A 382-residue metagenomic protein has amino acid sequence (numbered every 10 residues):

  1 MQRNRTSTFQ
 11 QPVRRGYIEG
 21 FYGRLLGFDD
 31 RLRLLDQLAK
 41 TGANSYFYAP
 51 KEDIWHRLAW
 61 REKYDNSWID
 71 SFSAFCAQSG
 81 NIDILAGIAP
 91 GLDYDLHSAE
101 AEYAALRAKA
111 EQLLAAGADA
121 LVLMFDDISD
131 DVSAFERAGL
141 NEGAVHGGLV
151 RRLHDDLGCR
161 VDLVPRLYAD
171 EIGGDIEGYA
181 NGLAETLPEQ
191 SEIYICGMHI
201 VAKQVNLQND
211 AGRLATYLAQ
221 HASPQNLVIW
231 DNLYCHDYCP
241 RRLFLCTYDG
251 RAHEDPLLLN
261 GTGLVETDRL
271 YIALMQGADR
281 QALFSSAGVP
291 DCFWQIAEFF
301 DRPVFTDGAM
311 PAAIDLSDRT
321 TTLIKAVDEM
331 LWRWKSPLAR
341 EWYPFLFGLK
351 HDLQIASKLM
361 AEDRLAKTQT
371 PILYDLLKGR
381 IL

Functional and structural regions predicted by a protein language model:
M1, R24-L25, S71-I84, A144 (+8 more regions): Generic structural signal for short, solvent-exposed loop/turn connectors between secondary structure elements
M1-K109, A115-D119, D126: Feature activates predominantly on carbohydrate-active enzymes
I18-F21, A116-D119, D131-D279: Catalytic-core regions of glycoside hydrolase
G27, D65, N141, N206-L207 (+1 more regions): Helix N-terminus capping/helix-initiation residues
D29, A74, A104, A108 (+6 more regions): Polar/charged alpha-helical tracts
T41-N44, S71-A74, K109-L113, T186-P188 (+3 more regions): Glycine-rich loops and low-complexity Gly/Arg-rich segments that provide flexible linkers or classic glycine-based
F125-D131: Short, conserved phosphate-binding/catalytic loop or strand-edge motifs used in phosphoryl-/nucleotidyl-transfer
A278-L382: C-terminal functional modules
